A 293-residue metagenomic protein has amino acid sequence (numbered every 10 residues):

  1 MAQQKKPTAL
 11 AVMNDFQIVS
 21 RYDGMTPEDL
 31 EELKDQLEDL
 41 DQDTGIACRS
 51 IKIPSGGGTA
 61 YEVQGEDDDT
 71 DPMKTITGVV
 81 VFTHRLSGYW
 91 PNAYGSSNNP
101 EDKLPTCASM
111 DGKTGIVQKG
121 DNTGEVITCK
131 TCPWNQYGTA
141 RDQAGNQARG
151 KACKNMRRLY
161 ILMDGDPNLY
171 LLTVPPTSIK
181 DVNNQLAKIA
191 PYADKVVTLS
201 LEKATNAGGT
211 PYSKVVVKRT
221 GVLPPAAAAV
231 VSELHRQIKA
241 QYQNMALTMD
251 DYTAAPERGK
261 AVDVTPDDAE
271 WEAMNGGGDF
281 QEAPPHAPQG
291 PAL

Functional and structural regions predicted by a protein language model:
M1-G56, P224-L293: Glycine- and charge-rich intrinsically disordered segments
A2-G165, A292-L293: OB-fold ssDNA-binding interfaces and closely related basic DNA-contact patches used across DNA replication/repair
V12, V19, V63, V79-V81 (+9 more regions): Extended aliphatic helical segments
N92, R141, G209-P211, A229 (+2 more regions): Generic alpha-helix signal with a bias toward terminal, lower-confidence helices and secondary-structure junctions
V126-I127, T210, P285, P291: Aromatic-enriched hydrophobic runs in primary sequence
R149-P224: Extended serine/threonine-enriched, polar tracts that run as long, contiguous segments within proteins
